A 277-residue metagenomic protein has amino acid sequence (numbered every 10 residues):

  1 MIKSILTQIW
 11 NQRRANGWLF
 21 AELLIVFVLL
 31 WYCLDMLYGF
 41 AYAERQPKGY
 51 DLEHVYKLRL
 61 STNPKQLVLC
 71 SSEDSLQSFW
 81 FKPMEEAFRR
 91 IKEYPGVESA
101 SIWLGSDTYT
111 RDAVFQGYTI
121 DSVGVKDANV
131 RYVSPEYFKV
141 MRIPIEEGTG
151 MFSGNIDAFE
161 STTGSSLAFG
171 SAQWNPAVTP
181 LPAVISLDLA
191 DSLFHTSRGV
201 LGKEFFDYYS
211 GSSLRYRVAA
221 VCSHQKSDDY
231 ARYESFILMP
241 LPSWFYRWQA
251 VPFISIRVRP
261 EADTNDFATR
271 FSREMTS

Functional and structural regions predicted by a protein language model:
I2-W10, A87: A short amphipathic helical element positioned immediately N-terminal to and/or at the very start of a transmembrane
Q12, I91-P95, S197: Acidic-histidine catalytic/liganding microenvironments
Q12-Y42, Y50: Short, strongly hydrophobic transmembrane alpha-helices
L19-E22, K57-L60, A100-L104, A183-S186 (+3 more regions): Short beta-strand segments
L37-V125, V130-R131, P176: Membrane-proximal extracellular/periplasmic loop immediately following the first transmembrane helix
A87-F88, P180-L181, L187-D188, S210-S277: "Rare, low-scoring activations can occur in soluble or secreted enzymes where short amphipathic helices or signal
I91, F138, F271: Hydrophobic, well-ordered secondary-structure elements that form the walls of internal hydrophobic environments
G124-F236: Hydrophobic secondary-structure segments that place a key small or acidic residue at a functional site
